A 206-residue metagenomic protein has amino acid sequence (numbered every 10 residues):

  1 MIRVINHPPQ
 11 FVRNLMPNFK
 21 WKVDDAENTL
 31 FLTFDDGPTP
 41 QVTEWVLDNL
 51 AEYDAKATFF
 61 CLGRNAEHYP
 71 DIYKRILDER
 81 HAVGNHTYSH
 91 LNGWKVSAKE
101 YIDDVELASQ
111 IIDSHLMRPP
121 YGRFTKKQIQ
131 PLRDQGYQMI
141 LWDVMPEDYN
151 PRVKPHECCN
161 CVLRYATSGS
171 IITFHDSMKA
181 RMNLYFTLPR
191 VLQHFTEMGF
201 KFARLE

Functional and structural regions predicted by a protein language model:
R3-N85, S89-N92, D113: Active-site beta->alpha N-cap acidic-glycine motif
F34-D36, F59-R64, N85-T87, P119-Y121 (+3 more regions): A cross-domain feature marking catalytic cores of carbohydrate-active enzymes and several ubiquitous metabolic/repair
G37-Q41, F60-Y69, L91-K99, R118-T125 (+2 more regions): Acidic-and-aromatic substrate-binding clefts and catalytic sites of carbohydrate-active enzymes
L47-K56, H81-A82, L91, A98-K126 (+3 more regions): CE4/NodB-like, metal-dependent polysaccharide N-deacetylase domain that modifies extracellular/periplasmic N-acetylated
K74, A98-V105, K154-N160, Y185-P189: Charged helix-capping and loop-helix junction motifs
H115, R123, I129, R133-L163 (+1 more regions): His/Asp/Glu-enriched short active-site or ligand-binding loop at hydrolase and phosphoryl-transfer sites
V162, A166-E206: Catalytic grooves of carbohydrate-active enzymes
